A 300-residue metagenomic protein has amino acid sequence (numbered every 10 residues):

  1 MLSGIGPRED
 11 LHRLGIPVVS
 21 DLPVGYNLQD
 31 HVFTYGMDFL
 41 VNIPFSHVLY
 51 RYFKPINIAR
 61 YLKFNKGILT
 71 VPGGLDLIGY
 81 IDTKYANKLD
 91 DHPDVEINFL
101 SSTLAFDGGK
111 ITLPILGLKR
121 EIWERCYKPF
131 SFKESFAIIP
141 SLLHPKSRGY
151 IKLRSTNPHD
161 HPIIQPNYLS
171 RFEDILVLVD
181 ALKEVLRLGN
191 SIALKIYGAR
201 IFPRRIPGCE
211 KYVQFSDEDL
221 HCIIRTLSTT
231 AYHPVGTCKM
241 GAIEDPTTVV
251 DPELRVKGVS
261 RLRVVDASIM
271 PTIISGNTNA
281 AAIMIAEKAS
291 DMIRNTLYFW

Functional and structural regions predicted by a protein language model:
M1-I43, F136-K195, L220-W300: C-terminal structured subdomain/cap of oxidoreductase catalytic cores
L2-F132, L142, R187-G198, I206-V235 (+1 more regions): Mid-to-C-terminal "cap/lid" subdomains and adjacent gly/pro-rich loops that border and regulate access to redox
F202-I206, D266: Catalytic palm active-site di-aspartate
